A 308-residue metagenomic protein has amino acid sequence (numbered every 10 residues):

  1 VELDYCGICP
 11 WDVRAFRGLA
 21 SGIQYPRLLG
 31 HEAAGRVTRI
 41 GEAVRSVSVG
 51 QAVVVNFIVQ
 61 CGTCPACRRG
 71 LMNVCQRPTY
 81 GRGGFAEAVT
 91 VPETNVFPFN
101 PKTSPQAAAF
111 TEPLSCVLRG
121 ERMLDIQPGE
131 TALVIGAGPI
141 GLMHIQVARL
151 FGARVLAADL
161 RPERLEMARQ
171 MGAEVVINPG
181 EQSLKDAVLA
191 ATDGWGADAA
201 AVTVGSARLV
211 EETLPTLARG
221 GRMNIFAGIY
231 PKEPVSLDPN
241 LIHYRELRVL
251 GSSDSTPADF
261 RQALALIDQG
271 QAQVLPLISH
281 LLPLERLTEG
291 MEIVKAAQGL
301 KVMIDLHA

Functional and structural regions predicted by a protein language model:
V1-C6, L19-P65, N100-T103: Glycine-rich beta-strand-centered segment in the early N-terminal region that forms part of a ligand/cofactor-binding
L19, R161, I229, S255: Residues in the short beta-alpha loop(s) of Rossmann-like NAD(P)-binding domains
V59-I135: NAD(P)H dinucleotide-binding glycine-rich loop of Rossmann-like/cofactor-binding domains, especially the beta1-alpha1
T103-Q182: Mid-domain Rossmann-like dinucleotide-binding core that forms the NAD(H)/NADP(H) cofactor-binding site
L124, E166, M171-L247: Glycine-rich cofactor phosphate-binding loops and adjacent beta1-alpha1 units of small-molecule cofactor enzyme domains
E130, G221-R222, L300: Glycine-centered, small-residue-biased loops immediately flanking beta-strands in adenine/cofactor-binding cores
E211-P215, P257-A308: C-terminal hydrophobic helical "lid"/dimerization subdomain of Rossmann-like NAD(P)H-dependent oxidoreductases
